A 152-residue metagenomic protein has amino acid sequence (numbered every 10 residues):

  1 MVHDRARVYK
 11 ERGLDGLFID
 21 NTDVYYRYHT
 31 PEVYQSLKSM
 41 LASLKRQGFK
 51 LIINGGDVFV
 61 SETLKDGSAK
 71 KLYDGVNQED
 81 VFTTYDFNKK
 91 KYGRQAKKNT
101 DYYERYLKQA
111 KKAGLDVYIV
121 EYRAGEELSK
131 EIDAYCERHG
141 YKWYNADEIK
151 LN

Functional and structural regions predicted by a protein language model:
M1-N152: Glycan-processing catalytic domains of CAZymes
